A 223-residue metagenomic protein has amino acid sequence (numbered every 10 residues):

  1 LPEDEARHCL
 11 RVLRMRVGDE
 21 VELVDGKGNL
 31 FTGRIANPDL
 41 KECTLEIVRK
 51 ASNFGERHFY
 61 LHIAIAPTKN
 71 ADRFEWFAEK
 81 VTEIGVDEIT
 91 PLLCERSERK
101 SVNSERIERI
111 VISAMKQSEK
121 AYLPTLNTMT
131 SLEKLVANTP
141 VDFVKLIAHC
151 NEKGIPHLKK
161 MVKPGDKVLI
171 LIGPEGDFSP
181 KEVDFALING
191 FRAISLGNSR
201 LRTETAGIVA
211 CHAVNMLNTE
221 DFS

Functional and structural regions predicted by a protein language model:
L1-S52, E105: N-terminal positively charged helical leader segments and presequences
V17-D19, N29-F31, K41-C43, R57-L61 (+4 more regions): A generic structural signal for short beta-strands and their flanking turns/coil linkers
L45, L123-N127, A193: Generic structural signal for residues in well-ordered beta-strands
K50, C94-S97, N198-S199: Short, ordered loop/turn segments at secondary-structure junctions
F54-I147: RNA substrate-binding interface of SAM-dependent RNA methyltransferases
D142-F185, F191-L196: Active-site/ligand-binding-proximal alpha/beta "capping" segment
P180-S223: Structured adenosyl-cofactor binding patch, chiefly the S-adenosyl-L-methionine
